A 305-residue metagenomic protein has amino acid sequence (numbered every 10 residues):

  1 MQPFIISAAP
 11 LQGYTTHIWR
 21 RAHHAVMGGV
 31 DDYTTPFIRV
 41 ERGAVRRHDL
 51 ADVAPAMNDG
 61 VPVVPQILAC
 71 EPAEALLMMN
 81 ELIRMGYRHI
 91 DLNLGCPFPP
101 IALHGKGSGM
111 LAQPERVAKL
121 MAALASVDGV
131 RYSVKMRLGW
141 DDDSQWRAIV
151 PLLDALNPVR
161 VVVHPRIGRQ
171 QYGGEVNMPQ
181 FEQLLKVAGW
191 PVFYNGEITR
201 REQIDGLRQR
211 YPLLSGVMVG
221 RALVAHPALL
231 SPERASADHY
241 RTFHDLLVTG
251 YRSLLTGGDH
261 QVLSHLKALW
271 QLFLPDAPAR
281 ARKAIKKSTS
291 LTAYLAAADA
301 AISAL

Functional and structural regions predicted by a protein language model:
M1-L305: Flavin-dependent oxidoreductase catalytic cores
